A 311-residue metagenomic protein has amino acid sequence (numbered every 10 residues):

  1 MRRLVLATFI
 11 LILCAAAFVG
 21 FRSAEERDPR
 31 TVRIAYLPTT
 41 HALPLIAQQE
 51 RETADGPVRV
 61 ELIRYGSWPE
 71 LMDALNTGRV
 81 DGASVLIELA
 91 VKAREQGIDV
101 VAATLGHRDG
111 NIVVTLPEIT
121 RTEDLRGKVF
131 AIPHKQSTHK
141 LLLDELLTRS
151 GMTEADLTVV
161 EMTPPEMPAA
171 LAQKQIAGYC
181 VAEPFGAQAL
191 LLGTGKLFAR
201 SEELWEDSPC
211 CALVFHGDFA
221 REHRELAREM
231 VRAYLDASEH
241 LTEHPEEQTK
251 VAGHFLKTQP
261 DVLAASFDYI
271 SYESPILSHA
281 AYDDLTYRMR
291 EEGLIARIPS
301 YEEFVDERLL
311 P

Functional and structural regions predicted by a protein language model:
M1-R64, D283-P311: N-terminal hydrophobic or amphipathic helices and topogenic motifs
L6, L13-G20, R59, S137-T158 (+2 more regions): Ligand-binding clefts/hinges and TM-proximal coupling segments of bilobed small-molecule sensing domains
E25-M152, V159-E161, A177-E183, T194-F198 (+1 more regions): Short, glycine-/small- and polar/acidic-enriched structural segments that line small-molecule recognition paths
L43, A47, D73, T77 (+12 more regions): Solvent-exposed, polar/charged alpha-helical surfaces in well-ordered, non-transmembrane soluble domains, broadly
E52-P57, E203-W205, Y272-H279: Short, solvent-exposed loop/beta-turn-alpha elements that line the ligand-binding surface or hinge of extracytoplasmic
T53, A93, L147, A189 (+2 more regions): Hydrophobic alpha-helix position signal
E88-L89, V160, P165-A252: Pocket-lining segment of extracytoplasmic ligand-binding domains
R221-A296: Secondary-structure end/capping motifs
